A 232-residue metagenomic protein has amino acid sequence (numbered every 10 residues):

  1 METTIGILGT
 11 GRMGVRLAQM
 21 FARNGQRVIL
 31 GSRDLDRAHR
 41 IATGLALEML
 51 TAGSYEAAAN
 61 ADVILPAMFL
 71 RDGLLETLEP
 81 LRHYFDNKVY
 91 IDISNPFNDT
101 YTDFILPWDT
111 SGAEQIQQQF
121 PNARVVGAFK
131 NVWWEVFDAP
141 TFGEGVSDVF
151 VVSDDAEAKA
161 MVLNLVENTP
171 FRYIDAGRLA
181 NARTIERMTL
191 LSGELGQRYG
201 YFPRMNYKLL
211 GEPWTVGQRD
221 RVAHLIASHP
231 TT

Functional and structural regions predicted by a protein language model:
M1-G44: NAD(P)+-binding Rossmann beta1-loop-alpha1 motif at the extreme N-terminus of oxidoreductases
M1-T4, N87, V146: Phosphate-coordination loops involved in phosphoryl transfer and adenosine-cofactor binding
H39, N60, D86-N87, N122-V125: A glycine-biased structural micro-motif
A46-V89, I93-T100: Rossmann-like NAD(P)-binding element
T51, R124-A128, I174-A176: General beta-strand structural signal in soluble alpha/beta enzymes
S94-E135, A139-T141: Rossmann-fold NAD(P)-binding glycine/threonine-rich loop
S147-T232: Active-site-lining helix/loop region of Rossmann-like oxidoreductase modules
